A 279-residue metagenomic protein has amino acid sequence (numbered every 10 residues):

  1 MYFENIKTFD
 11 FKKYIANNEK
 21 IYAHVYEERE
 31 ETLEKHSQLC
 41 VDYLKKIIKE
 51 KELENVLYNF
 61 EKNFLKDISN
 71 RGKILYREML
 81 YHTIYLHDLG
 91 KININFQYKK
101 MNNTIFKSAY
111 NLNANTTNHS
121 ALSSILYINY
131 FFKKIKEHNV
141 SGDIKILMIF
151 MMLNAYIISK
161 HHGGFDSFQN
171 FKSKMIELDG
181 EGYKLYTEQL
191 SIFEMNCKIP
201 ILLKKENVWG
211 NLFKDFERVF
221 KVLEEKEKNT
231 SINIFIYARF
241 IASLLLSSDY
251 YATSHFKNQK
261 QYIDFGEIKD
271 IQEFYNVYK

Functional and structural regions predicted by a protein language model:
Y2-E27, L33-Y278: Accessory nucleic-acid engagement/destabilization modules that flank
